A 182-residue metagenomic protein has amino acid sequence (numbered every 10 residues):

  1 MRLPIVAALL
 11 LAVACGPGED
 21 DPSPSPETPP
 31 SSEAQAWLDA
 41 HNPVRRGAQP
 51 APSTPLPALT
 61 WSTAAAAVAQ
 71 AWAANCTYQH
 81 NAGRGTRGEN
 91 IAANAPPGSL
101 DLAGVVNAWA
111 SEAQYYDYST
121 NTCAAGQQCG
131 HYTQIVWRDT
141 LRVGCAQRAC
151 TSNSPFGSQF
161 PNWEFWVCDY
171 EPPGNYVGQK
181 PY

Functional and structural regions predicted by a protein language model:
M1-A8: Sec-dependent signal peptide recognition, specifically the positively charged N-region followed immediately by
L11-A14: C-terminal motif of bacterial Sec signal peptides marking the signal peptidase cleavage site
G16-P24: Bacterial lipoprotein signal-peptidase II cleavage site
P29-G88: Short, well-ordered surface patches within globular domains
H80-N81, A92, Y132-V136: A structural signal for short loop-to-beta-strand junctions that line the ligand-binding cleft of periplasmic/secreted
R84-V106: A solvent-exposed, acidic/Ser-Thr-rich amphipathic alpha-helical stretch
G98-Y182: Disulfide-stabilized extracellular recognition modules
